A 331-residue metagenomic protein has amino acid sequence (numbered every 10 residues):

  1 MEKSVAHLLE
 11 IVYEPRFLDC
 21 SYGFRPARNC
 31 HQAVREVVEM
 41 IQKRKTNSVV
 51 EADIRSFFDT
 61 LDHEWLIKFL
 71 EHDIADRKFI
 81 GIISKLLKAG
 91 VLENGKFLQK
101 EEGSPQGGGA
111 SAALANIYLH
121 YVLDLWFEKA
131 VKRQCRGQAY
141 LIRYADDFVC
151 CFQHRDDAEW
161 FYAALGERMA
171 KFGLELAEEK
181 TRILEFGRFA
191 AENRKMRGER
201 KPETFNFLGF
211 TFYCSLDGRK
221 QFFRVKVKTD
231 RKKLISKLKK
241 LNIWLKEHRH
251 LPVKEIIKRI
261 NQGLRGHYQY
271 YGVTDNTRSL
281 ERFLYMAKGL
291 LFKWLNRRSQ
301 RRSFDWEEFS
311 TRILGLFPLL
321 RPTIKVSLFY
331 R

Functional and structural regions predicted by a protein language model:
K3, H7-C20: Electropositive, glycine- and tryptophan-enriched low-complexity nucleic-acid-binding patches
V12-F17, T46-S48, D62-W65, G95-Q99 (+5 more regions): Short acidic (Asp/Glu) and glycine-rich catalytic loops that position anionic groups and cofactors
R16-F186, T204: Conserved polymerase palm-domain catalytic core
S21, Q99-S104, F223-K226, N242-I256 (+2 more regions): Short, solvent-exposed helix-loop connector elements
K88, L176-P252, G263: A conserved non-catalytic segment of reverse transcriptases and RNA-directed RNA polymerases corresponding to the late
K132-R133, R188-M196, L319-P322: Flexible, glycine/threonine-enriched loop-and-boundary segments that flank and lead into catalytic domains of large
Y140-Y144, T181-F189, R259-G263, L280-K288 (+1 more regions): A glycine-rich phosphate-binding loop feature that marks nucleotide/adenosyl-phosphate handling sites
T277-R331: A terminal-accessory region detector
